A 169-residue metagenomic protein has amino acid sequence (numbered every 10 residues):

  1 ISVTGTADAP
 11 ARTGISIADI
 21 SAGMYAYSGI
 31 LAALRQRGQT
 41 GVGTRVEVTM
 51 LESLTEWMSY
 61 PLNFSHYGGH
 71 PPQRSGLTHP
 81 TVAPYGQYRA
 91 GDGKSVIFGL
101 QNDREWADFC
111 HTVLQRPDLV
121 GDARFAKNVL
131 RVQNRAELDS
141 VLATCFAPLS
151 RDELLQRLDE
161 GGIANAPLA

Functional and structural regions predicted by a protein language model:
I1-L100, A107-D108: Active-site-adjacent "lid/gating" segments in soluble enzymes
P84-N165: Aromatic-enriched alpha-helical interface/lid elements that frame and gate functional surfaces
L168-A169: Conserved PLP-binding catalytic core of the aspartate aminotransferase-like
